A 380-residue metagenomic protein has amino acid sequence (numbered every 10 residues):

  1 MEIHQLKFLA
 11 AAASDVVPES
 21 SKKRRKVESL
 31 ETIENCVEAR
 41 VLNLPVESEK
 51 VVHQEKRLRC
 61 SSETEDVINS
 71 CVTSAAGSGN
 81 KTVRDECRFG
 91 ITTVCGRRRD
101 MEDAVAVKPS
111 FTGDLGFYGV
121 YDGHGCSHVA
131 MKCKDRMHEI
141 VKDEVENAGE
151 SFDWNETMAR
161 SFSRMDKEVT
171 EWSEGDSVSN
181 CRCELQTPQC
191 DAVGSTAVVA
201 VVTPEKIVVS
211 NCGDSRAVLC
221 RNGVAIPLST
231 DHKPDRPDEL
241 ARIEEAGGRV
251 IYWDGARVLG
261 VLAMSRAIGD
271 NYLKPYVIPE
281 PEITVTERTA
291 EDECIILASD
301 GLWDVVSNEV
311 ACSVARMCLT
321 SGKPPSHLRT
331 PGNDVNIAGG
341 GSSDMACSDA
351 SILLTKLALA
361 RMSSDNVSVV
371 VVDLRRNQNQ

Functional and structural regions predicted by a protein language model:
M1-Q380: PP2C/PPM-type serine/threonine phosphatase catalytic domain
